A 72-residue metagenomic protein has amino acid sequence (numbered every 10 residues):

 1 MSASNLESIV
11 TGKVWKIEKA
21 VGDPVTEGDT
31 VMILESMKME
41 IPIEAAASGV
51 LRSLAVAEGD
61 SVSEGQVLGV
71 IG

Functional and structural regions predicted by a protein language model:
M1-K13, I33-A46: Short beta-strand-turn/beta-hairpin segments enriched in glycine/proline and small hydrophobics that form edge-strand
K16-A20, P24, S53-V56: Short histidine-centered loop motifs in beta-beta connectors
G22, M39, G59: Surface-exposed, flexible loop/turn segments at secondary-structure boundaries
T26-P42, S63-G72: Short hydrophobic beta/alpha edge segments that flank linear recognition/processing sites
R52-G65: Short peripheral tails and domain-boundary helices/loops at the edges of structured domains
